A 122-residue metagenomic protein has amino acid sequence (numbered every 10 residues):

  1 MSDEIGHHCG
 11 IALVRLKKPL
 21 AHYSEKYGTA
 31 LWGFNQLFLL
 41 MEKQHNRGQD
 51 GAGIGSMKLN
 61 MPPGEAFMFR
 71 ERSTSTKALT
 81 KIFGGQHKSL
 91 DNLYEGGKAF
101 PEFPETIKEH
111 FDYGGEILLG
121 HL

Functional and structural regions predicted by a protein language model:
M1-L122: N-terminal glutamine amidotransferase
